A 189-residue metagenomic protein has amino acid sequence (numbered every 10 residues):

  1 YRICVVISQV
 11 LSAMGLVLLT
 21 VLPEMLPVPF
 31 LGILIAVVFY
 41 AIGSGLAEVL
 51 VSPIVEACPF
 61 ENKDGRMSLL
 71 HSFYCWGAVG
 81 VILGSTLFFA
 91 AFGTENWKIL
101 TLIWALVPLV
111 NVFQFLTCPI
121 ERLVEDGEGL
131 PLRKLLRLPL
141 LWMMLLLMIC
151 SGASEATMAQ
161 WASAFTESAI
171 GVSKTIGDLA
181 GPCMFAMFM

Functional and structural regions predicted by a protein language model:
R2-V5, I33: Primarily marks hydrophobic transmembrane alpha-helices of the MFS/SLC 12-helix fold
V10-P27: C-terminal ends and interior cores of transmembrane alpha-helices in multi-pass membrane transporters/permeases
G15, V28-A47: Hydrophobic core of transmembrane alpha-helices in multi-pass small-molecule transporters, especially MFS/SLC-type
A41-V49, V79, A156: Small-residue-rich segments within alpha-helical transmembrane domains of MFS-like 12-TM solute carriers
L46-F60: Intracellular juxtamembrane helix-capping segments at the cytosolic ends of symmetry-related transmembrane helices
E61-N62, L69-I120: Helix-loop-helix hairpin linking two adjacent transmembrane segments in secondary transporters
I120-M144: Juxtamembrane intracellular "pre-TM" segments in multi-pass secondary transporters
R137-M189: Extracytoplasmic gate region of multi-pass secondary transporters
